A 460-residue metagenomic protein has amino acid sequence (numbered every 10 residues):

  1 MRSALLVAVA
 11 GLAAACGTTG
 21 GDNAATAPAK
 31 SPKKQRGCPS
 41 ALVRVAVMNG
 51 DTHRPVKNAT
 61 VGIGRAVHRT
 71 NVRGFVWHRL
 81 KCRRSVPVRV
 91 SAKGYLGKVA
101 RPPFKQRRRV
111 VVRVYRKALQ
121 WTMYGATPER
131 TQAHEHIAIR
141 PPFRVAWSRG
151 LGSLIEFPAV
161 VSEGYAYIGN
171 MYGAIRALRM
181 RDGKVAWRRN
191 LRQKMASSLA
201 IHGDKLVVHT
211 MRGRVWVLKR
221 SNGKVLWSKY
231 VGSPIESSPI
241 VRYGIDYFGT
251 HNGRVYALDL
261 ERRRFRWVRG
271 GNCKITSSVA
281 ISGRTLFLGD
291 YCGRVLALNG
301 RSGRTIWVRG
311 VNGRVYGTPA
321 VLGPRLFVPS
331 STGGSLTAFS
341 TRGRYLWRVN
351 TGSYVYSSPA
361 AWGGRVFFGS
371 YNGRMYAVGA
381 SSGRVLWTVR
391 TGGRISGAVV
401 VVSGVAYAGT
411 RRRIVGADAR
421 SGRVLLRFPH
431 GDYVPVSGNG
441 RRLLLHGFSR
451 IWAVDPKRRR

Functional and structural regions predicted by a protein language model:
G17-L42, M48-G50, R108-Y115: Beta-strand-rich domain onsets/edges
V45, V61, R65, Q120-P128 (+8 more regions): Repeat-blade elements of multi-bladed beta-propeller folds
P55, G62-W77: Short, acidic Ser/Thr/Gly-rich low-complexity loop/linker segments typical of extracellular and cell-surface proteins
F75-P87: Short Pro-Gly-centered beta-turn/loop motif in secreted/extracellular proteins
S85, R89-K105: A short, solvent-exposed loop/turn motif at the edges and junctions of modular extracellular/periplasmic domains
K117-V145: Blade/loop signatures of beta-propeller domains
V145-R149, K184-R189, K224-K229, R264-R269 (+4 more regions): A short beta-strand motif characteristic of beta-propeller blades
R179-G183, K219-G223, D259-R263, N299-G303 (+4 more regions): Short loop/turn segments that connect beta-strands within beta-propeller blades
